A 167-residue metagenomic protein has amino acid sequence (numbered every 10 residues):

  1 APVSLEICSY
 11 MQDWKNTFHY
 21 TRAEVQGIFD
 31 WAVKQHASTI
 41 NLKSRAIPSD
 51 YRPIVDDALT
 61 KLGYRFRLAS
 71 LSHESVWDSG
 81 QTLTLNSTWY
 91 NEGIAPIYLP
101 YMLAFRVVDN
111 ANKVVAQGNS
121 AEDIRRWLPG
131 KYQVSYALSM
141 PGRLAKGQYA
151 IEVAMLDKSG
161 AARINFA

Functional and structural regions predicted by a protein language model:
A1-S72: Substrate-binding cleft of secreted/luminal carbohydrate-active enzymes
H36, Q81, G130, M140 (+1 more regions): A glycine-anchored, Pro-Gly-centered beta-turn/N-cap motif
S44, P48-R52, V153-A161, F166-A167: Hydrophilic extracytoplasmic domains
R52-V55, L99-A104, A150-V153, F166: Composition- and surface-driven signal marking solvent-exposed, interaction-prone regions in large proteins
D57-V114: Surface beta-strand/loop "capping" patches
T84-T88, A104, Q133-A137, A150-V153: Beta-strand secondary-structure signal
E92-I94, V108-N110, P141-R143, L156-G160: Short coil/turn motifs at secondary-structure junctions
V115-L144, M155-K158, N165-F166: A beta-strand/beta-hairpin structural motif
